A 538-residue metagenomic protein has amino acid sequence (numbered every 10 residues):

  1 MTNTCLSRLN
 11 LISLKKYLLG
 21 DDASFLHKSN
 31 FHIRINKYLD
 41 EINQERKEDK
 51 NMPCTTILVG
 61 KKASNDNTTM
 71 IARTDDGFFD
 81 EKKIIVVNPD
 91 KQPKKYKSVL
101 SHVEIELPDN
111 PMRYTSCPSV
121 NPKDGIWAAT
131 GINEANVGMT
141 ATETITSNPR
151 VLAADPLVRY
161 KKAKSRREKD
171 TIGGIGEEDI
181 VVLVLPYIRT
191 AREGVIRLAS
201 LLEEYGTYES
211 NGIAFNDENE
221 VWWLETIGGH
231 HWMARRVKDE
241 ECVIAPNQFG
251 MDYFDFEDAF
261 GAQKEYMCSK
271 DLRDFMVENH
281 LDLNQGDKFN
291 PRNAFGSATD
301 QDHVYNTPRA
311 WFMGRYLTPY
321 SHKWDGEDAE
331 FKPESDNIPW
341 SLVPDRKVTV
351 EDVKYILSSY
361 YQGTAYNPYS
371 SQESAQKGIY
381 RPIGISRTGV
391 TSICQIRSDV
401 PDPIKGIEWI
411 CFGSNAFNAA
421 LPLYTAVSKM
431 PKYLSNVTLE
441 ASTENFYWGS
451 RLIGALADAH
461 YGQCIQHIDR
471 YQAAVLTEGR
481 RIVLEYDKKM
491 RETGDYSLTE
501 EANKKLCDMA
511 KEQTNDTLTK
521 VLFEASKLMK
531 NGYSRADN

Functional and structural regions predicted by a protein language model:
D21-D22, D40: Acidic/polar hotspots within intrinsically disordered regions
N30-N51: Short, Lys/Arg-enriched N-terminal segments with co-localized hydrophobic residues within the first ~10-30 amino acids
P53-E177, R197-D328, N337: A contiguous strand-loop segment
D274-D399: Glycine-rich, aromatic-lined ligand/substrate-binding cores of catalytic and carbohydrate-binding domains
Y366-R491: Substrate-recognition/cap regions that form aromatic- and gly/pro-loop-enriched pockets for small-molecule ligands
I468, A473-N538: Histidine-centered catalytic/metal-binding microenvironments
